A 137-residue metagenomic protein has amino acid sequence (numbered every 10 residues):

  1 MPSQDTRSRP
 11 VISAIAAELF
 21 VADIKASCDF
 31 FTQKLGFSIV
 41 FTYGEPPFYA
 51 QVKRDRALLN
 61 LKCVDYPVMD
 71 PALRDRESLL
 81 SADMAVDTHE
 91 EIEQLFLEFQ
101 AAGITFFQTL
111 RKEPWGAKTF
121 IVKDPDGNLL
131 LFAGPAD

Functional and structural regions predicted by a protein language model:
P2-A16, S38-K123, G134-D137: Vicinal oxygen chelate
V21-D23, P114: Conserved beta-strand-loop-alpha-helix junction that forms the acyl-donor binding cleft
I24, E45, D126: A generic "binding-loop/recognition-motif" signal
S27-T32, F99, D124-G127: Conserved active-site tyrosine of GNAT-family acetyltransferases
